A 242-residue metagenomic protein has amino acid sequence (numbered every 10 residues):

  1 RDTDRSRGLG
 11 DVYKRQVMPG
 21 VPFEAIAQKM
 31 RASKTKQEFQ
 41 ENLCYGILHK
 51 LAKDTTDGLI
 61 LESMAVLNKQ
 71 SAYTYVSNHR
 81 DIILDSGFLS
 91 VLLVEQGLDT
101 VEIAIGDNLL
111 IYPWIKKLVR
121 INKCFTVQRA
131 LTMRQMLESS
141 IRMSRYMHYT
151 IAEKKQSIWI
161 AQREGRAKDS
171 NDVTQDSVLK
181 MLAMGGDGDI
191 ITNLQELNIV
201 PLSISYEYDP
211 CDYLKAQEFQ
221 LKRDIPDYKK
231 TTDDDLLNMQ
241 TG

Functional and structural regions predicted by a protein language model:
D2-L9, Y13: Single conserved hydrophobic/aromatic residue that forms the stacking wall/gate of nucleotide- or nucleobase-binding
R15-A25: An N-terminal, globular interaction/scaffold subdomain
A25-Y45: Helix-enriched interaction subdomains in cytosolic or periplasmic regions, typified by TIR/SEFIR signaling/NADase cores
Q37, I47-G242: Soluble catalytic domains of membrane acyltransferases
